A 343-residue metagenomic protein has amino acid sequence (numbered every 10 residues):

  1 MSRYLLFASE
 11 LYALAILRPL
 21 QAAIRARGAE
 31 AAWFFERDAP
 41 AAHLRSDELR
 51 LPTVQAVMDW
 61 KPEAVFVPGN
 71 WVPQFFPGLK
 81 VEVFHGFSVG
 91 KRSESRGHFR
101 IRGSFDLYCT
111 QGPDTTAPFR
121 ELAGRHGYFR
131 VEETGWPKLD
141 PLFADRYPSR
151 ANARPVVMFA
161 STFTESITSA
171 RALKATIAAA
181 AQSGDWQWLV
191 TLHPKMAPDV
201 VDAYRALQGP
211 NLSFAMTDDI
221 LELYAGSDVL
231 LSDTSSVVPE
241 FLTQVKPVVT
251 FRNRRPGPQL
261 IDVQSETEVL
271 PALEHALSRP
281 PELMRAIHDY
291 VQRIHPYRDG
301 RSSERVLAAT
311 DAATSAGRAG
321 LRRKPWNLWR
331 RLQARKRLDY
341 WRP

Functional and structural regions predicted by a protein language model:
L5-D145: Active-site and donor-binding regions of nucleotide-sugar-utilizing enzymes
A13-G28, E132-Y204, R298, S302-E304: Conserved catalytic-core segment of nucleotide-activated headgroup transferases in glycan assembly
L44-Q55, P77-G86, Y204-A215, K246 (+1 more regions): Active-site regions of enzymes building and remodeling cell-envelope glycoconjugates
P52-M58, M196-L242: Donor nucleotide-activated moiety binding/catalytic core segment of transferases that use nucleotide-activated donors
W71, F76-E82, T217-L260: A donor-sugar binding/catalytic signature common to diverse glycosyltransferases and related nucleotide-sugar
R92-R96, T116, P155-V156, A160 (+7 more regions): Catalytic cores of nucleotide-enabled group-transfer and carboxylate-activating enzymes in metabolic and assembly-line
R102, Y128-R130, R205, S236-R298: Catalytic binding pocket for nucleotide-activated donors in carbohydrate/polymer assembly enzymes
P271, L277-P343: C-terminal amphipathic helix plus adjacent low-complexity, charged tail appended to glycosyltransferase catalytic
